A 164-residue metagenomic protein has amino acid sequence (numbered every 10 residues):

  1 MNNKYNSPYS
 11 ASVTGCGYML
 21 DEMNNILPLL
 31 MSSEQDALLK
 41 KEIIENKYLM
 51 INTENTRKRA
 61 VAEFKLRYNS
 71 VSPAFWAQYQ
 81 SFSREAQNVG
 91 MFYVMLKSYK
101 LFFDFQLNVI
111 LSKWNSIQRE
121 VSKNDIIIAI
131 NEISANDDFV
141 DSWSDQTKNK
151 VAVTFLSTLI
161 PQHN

Functional and structural regions predicted by a protein language model:
M1-G90: Eukaryotic partner-binding/assembly regions in large regulatory complexes
C16, L96, D145: Conserved phosphate/pyrophosphate-binding and hydrolysis machinery centered on Walker-type P-loop NTPases, extending
M23, F102-F103, K123: Short, leucine-enriched amphipathic alpha-helices that occur as contiguous helical runs
L39-K40, I117-S142: Short acidic, hydrophobic short linear motifs in intrinsically disordered regions
I51-E54, N131-V151: Short, positively charged loop/turn segments that connect secondary-structure elements
V89-Y93, S98-R119: Positively charged, polyanion-binding regions of nucleic-acid-associated proteins
V109, I133-D137, Q162: A short secondary-structure junction motif
S144-N164: Short terminal or interdomain "cap/linker" segment that borders an active site or interface and mediates
